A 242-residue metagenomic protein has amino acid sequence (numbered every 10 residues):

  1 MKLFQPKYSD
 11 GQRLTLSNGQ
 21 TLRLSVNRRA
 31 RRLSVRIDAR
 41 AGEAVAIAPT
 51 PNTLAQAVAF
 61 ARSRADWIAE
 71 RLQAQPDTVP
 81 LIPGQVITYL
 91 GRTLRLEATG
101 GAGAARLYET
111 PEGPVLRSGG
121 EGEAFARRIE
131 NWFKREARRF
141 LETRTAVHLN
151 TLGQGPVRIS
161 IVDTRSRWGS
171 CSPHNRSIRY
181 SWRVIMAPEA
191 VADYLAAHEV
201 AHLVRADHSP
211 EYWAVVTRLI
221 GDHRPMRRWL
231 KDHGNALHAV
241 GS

Functional and structural regions predicted by a protein language model:
M1-Y194, L203-S242: Active-site-proximal or metal-binding-adjacent scaffold patches in catalytic folds
E199: Walker B catalytic acidic pair
